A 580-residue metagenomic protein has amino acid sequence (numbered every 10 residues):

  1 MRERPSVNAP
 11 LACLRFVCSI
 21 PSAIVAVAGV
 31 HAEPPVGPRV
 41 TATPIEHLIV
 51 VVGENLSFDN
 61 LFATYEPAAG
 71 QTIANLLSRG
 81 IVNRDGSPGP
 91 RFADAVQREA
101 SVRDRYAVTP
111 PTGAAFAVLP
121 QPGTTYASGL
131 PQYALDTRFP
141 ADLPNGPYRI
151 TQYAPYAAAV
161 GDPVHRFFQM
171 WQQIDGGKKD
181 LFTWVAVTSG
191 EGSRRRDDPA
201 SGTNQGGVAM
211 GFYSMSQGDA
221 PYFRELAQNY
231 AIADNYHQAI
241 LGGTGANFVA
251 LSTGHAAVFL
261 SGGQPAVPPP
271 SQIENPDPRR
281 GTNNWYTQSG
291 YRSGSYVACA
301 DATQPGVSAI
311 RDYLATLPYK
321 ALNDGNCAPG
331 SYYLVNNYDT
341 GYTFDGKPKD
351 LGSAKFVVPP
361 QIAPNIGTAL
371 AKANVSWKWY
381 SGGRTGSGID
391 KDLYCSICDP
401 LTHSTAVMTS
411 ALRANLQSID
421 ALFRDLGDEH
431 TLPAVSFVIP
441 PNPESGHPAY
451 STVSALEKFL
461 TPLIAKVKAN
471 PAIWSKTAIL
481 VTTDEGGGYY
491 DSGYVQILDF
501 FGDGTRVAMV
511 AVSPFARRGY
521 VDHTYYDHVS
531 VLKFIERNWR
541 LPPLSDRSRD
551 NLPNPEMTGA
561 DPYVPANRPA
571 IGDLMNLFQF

Functional and structural regions predicted by a protein language model:
M1-C13: N-terminal secretory signal peptides that target proteins for export/translocation
P5, F16, G29-V30, D428: Residue-level detector of alpha-helical hydrophobic segments embedded in or interacting with membranes
P5, P21-I24, S78: A residue-level detector for conformationally permissive "hinge/kink" positions
A9, V25, V40-T41: A general, composition-driven signal for non-globular sequence regions
L14-A26: Bacterial N-terminal signal peptides
H31-F580: N-terminal pro-sequences and low-complexity stem/linker regions of secreted or lumenal proteins
